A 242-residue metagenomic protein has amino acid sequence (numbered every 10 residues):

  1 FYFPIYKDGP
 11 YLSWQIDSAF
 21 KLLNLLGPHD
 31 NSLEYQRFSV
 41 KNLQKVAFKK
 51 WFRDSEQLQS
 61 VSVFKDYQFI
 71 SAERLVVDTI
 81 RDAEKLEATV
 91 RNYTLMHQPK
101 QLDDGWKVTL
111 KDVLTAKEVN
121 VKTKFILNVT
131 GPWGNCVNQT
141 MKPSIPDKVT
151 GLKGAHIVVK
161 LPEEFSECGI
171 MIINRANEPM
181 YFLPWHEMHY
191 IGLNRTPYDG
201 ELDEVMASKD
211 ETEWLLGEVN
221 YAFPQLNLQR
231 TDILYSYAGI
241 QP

Functional and structural regions predicted by a protein language model:
F1-K50, M180: Dinucleotide-binding Rossmann-like beta1-alpha1 core, especially the glycine-rich loop that anchors the ADP
K45-S55, M171, G239-P242: FAD-binding beta-loop-beta segment adjacent to the flavin cofactor pocket
A47-L86, K107, N120-V121, N194-D203: Helix-loop-beta segment of a Rossmann-like dinucleotide-binding subdomain
I70, R74, R91-T94, D210 (+1 more regions): Conserved active-site and cofactor/substrate-binding residues in soluble primary-metabolism enzymes
D82, T94-M96, D112, N220-Y221: Flavin (primarily FAD) cofactor-binding/catalytic cores of flavoenzymes
N92-K107: A conserved short coil-to-beta-strand element within the FAD-binding core of flavoproteins
T109-N120, K124: A structured beta-alpha segment of the ubiquitous adenosine-cofactor-binding alpha/beta core
N120-V121, N128-P242: Active-site substrate-recognition segment that forms the wall of the catalytic cavity or substrate channel
